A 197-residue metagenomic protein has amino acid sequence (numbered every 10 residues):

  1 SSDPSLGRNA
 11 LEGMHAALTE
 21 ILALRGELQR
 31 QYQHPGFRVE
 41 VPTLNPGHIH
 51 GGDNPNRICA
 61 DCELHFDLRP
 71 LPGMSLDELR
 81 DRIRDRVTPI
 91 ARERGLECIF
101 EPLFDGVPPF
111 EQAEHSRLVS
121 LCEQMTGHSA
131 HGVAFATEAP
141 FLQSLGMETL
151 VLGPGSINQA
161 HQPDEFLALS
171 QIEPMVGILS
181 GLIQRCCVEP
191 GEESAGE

Functional and structural regions predicted by a protein language model:
S1-E197: Metal-dependent amide/peptide-bond hydrolase catalytic core, centered on the "pita-bread" metallohydrolase fold
